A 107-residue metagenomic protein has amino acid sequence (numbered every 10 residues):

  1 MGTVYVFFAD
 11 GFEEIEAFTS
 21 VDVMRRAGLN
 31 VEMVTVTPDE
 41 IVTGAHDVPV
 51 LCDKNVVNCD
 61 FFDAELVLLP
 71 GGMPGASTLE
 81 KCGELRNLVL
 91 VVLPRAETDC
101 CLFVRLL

Functional and structural regions predicted by a protein language model:
M1-R95: Extended, subdomain-level signal for the structured scaffold at the beginning of enzyme domains
C100-L107: Short, glycine-/small-residue-rich phosphate/pyrophosphate-handling segment
